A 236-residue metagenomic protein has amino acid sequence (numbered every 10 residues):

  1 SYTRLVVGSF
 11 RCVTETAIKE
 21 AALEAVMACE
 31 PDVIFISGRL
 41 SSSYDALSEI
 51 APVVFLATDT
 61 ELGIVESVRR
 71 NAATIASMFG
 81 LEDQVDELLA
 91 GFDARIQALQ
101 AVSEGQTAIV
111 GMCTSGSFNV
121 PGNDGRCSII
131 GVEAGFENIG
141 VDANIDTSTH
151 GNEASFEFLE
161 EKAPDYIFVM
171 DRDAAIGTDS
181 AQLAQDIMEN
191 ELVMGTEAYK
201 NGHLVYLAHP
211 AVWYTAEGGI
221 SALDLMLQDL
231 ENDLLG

Functional and structural regions predicted by a protein language model:
S1-T14: Short, small-residue-biased leader/transition segments that mark boundaries at the very start of proteins
E15-A28, R39: A short, structured surface patch at a secondary-structure boundary
E15-I18, G140-T149, E197, T215: Short, solvent-exposed loop/beta-turn-alpha elements that line the ligand-binding surface or hinge of extracytoplasmic
C29-F35, A163-I167: Alpha-to-beta junction loops
S43-S115, H203, V212-G236: Extracytoplasmic substrate-binding proteins
S77, D165-G236: Structured C-terminal subdomain patch of bacterial secreted/periplasmic proteins
C113-N119, I129, T147-I176: Ligand-binding pocket segment of bilobal, Venus flytrap-like solute-binding proteins
G122-N152: Alpha-helical, coiled-coil/dimerization segments enriched in small aliphatic residues
